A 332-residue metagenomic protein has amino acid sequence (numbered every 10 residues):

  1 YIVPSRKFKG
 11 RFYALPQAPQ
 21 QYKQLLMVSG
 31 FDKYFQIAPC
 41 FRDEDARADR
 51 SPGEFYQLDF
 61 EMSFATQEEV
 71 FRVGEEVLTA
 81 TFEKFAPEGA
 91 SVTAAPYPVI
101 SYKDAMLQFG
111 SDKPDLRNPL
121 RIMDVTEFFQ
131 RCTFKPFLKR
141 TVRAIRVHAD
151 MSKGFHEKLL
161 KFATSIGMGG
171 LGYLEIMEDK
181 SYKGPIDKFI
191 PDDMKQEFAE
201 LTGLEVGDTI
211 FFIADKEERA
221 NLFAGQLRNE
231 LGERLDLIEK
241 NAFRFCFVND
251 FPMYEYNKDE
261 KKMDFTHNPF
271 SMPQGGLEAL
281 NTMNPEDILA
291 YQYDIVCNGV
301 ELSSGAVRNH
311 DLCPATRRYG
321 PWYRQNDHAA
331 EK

Functional and structural regions predicted by a protein language model:
Y1-K332: Class II aminoacyl-tRNA synthetase catalytic cores and aaRS-like
